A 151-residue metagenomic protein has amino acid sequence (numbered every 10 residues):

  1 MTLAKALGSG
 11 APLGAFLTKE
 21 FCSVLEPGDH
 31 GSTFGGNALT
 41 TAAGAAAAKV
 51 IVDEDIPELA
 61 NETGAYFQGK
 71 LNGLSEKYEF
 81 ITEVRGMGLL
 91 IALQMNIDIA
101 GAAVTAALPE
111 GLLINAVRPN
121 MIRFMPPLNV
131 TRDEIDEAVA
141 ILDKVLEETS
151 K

Functional and structural regions predicted by a protein language model:
M1-K151: Conserved N-terminal phosphate-binding loop of PLP-dependent enzymes in the Aspartate aminotransferase
